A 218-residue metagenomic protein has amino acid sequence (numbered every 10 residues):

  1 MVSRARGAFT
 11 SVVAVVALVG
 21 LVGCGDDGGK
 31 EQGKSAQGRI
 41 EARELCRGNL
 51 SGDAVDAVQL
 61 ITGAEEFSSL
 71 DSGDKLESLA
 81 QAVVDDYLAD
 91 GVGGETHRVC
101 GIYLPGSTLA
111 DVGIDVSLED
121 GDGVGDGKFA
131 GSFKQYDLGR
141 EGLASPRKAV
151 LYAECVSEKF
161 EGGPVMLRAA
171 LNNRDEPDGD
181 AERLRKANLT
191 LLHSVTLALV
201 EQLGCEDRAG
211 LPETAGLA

Functional and structural regions predicted by a protein language model:
M1-V12: Bacterial N-terminal signal peptides that target proteins for export
V19-G23: C-terminal motif of bacterial Sec signal peptides marking the signal peptidase cleavage site
D26-E31: Transmembrane signal-anchor/signal-peptide helices with a preference for the extracytoplasmic
K34-L197, E201, D207-A218: A small/polar (G/S/T-enriched), proline-flanked helix-loop surface module common in exported/cell-envelope proteins
